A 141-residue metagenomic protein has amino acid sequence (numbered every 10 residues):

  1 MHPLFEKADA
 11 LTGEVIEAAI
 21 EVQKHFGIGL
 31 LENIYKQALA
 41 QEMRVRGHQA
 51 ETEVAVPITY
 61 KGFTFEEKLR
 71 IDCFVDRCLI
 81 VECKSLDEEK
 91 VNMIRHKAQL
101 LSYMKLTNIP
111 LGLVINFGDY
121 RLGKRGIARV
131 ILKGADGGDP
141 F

Functional and structural regions predicted by a protein language model:
M1-Q49, L111, K124, A128-F141: Solvent-exposed, charged helical/coil patches that constitute nucleic-acid or partner-interaction surfaces
Y35, L39, D76, H96-L100: Amphipathic alpha-helical interface surfaces
R44-K61: A short acidic/basic microdomain associated with nuclease active sites
G62-F63, R125: Short, well-ordered secondary-structure micro-motifs
T64-L69: A short, glycine/Asx- and small/polar-enriched loop/turn that sits immediately N-terminal to a beta-strand
R70-V81: Active-site beta-strand-loop-beta-strand hairpin of nuclease catalytic cores that positions key catalytic residues
I80, K84-P140: Nucleic-acid nuclease catalytic cores
